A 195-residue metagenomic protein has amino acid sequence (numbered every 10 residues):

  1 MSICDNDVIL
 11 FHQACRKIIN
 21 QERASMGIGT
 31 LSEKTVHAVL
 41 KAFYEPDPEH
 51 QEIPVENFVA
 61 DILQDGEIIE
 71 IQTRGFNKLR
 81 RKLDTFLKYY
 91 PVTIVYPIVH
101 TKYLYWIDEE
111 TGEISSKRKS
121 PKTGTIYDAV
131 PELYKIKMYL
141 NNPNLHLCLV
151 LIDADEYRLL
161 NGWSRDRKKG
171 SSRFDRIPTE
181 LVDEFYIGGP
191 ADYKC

Functional and structural regions predicted by a protein language model:
M1-V59: Acidic-basic catalytic patches of nuclease active cores, encompassing PD-(D/E)XK and other metal-cofactor nuclease
M26-G27, T111-I114: Residues lining hydrophobic/aromatic ligand-binding pockets adjacent to catalytic sites
L40, A60-G75, L79, F86 (+1 more regions): Conserved catalytic cores of phosphodiester-cleaving nucleases, focusing on short active-site segments
H50-A60, K82-L83, K135-M138: Catalytic micro-motifs at enzyme active sites that drive phosphoryl/nucleotidyl and oxygen chemistry
P91: Residues at the starts of beta-strands that form the adenosine-phosphate
P97-K102: Short beta-alpha junction loops
Y103-E110: Glycine-rich, charge-decorated loop segments at or immediately adjacent to ligand/cofactor-binding or catalytic sites
I114-K194: Long, low-complexity, charged/polar intrinsically disordered regions in eukaryotic proteins
